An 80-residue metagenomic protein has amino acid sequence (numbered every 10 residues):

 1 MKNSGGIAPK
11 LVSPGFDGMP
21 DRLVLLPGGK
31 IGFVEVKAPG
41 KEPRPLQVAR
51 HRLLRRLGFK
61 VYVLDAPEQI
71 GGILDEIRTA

Functional and structural regions predicted by a protein language model:
M1-A80: Catalytic phosphate/metal-binding cores of nucleic-acid and nucleotide-processing enzymes, i.e., regions that mediate
